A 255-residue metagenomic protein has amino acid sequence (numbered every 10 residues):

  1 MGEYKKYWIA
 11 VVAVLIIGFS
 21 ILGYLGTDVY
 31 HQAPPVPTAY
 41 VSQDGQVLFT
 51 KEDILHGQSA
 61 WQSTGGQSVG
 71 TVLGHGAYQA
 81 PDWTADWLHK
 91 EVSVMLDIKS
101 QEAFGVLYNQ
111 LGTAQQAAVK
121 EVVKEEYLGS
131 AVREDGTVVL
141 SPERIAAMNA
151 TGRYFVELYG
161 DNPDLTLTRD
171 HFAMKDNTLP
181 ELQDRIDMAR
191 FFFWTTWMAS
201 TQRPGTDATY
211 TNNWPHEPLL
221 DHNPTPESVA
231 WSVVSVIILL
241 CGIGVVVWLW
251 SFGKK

Functional and structural regions predicted by a protein language model:
M1-F49: Post-cleavage N-terminal segment of exported redox proteins
M1-K6, C241-K255: Juxtamembrane interface at the cytosolic side of transmembrane helices
Y4-Y7, S228-V233: Generic amphipathic alpha-helical segments used as scaffolds and interaction surfaces in large, multi-domain proteins
V12-V14, Q67, P81, V234-V236: Residue-level detector of short, conserved catalytic/binding motifs and their immediate flanks
I16-S20, L239-V246: Hydrophobic core of alpha-helical transmembrane segments in multi-pass integral membrane proteins
Q32-V229: Soluble extramembrane regions of membrane proteins in the secretory/endomembrane system
A230-G242: Alpha-helical transmembrane segments
